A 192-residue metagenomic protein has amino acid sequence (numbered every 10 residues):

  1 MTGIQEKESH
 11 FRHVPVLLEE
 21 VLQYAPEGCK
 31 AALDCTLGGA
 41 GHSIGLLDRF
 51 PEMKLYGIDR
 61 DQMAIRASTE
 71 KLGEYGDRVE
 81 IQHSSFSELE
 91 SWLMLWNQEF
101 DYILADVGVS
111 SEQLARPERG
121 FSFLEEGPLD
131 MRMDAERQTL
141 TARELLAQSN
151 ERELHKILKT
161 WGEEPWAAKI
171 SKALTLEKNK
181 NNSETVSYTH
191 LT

Functional and structural regions predicted by a protein language model:
M1-L191: S-adenosyl-L-methionine-dependent methyltransferase catalytic core, i.e., the SAM/SAH-binding region
